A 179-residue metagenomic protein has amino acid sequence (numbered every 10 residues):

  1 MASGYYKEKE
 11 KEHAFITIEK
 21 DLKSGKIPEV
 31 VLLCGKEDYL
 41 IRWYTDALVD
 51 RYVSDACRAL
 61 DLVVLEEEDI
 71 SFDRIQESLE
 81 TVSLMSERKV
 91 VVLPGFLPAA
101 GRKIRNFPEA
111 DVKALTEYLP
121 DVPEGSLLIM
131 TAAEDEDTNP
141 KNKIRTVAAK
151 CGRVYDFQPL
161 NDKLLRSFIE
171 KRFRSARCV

Functional and structural regions predicted by a protein language model:
M1-V179: Conserved beta/loop motifs at nucleotide-recognition and modification sites
